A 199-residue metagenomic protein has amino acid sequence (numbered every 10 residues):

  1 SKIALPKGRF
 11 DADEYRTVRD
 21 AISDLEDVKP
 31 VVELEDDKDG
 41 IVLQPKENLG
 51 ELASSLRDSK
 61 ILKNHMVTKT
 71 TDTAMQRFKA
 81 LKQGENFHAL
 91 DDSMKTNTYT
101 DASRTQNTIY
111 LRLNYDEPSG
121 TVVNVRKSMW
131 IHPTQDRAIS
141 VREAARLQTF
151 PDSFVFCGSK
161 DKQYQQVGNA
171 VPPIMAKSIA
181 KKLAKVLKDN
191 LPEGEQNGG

Functional and structural regions predicted by a protein language model:
S1-V42: Flexible, glycine-/basic-rich loop-and-beta segments that form/coincide with the SAM-dependent methyltransferase
L43-G199: C-terminal target-recognition/interaction regions appended to catalytic cores
